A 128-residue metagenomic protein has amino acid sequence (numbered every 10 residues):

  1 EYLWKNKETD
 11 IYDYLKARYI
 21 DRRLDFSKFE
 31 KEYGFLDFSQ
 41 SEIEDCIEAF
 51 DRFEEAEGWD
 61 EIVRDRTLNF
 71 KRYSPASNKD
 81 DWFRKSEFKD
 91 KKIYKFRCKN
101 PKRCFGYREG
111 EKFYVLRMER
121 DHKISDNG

Functional and structural regions predicted by a protein language model:
E1-N100, R108-G128: Basic, Lys/Arg-enriched alpha-helical interface segments
